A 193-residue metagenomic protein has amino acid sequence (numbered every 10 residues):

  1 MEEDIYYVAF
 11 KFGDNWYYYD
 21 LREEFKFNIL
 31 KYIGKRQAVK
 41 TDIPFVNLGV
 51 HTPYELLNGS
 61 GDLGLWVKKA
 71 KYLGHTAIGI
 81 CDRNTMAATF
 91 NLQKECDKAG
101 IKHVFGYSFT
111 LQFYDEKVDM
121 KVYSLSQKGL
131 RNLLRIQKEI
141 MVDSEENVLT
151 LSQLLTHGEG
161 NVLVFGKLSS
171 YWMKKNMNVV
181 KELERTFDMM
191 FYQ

Functional and structural regions predicted by a protein language model:
M1-Q193: Phosphodiester-processing cores and adjacent nucleic acid-binding clamps
